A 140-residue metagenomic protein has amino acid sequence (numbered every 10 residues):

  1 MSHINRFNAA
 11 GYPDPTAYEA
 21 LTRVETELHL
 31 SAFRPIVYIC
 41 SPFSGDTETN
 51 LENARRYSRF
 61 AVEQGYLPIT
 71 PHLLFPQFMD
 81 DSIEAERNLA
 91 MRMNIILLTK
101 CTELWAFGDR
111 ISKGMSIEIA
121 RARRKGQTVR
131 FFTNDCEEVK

Functional and structural regions predicted by a protein language model:
M1-K140: Catalytic phosphate/metal-binding cores of nucleic-acid and nucleotide-processing enzymes, i.e., regions that mediate
